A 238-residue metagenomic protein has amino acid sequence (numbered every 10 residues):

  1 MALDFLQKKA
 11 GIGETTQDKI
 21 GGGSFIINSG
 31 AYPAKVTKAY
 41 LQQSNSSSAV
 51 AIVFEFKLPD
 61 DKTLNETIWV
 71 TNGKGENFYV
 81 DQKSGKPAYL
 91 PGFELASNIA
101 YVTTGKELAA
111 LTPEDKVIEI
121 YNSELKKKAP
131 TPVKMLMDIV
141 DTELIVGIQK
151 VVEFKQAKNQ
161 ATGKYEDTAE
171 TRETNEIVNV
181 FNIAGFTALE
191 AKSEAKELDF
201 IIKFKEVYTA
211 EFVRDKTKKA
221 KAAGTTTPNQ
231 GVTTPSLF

Functional and structural regions predicted by a protein language model:
M1-F238: Short beta-rich binding modules
